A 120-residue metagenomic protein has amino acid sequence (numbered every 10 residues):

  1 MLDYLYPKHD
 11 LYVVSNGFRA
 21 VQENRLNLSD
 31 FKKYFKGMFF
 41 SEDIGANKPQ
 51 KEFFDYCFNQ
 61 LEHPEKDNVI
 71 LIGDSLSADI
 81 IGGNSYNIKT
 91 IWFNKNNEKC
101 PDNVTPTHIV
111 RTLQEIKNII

Functional and structural regions predicted by a protein language model:
D3, Y12, G17-R19, E23-I120: Asp-based, Mg2+/Mn2+-dependent phosphohydrolase catalytic module
P7-K8: Structured helix-beta-strand junction loops
